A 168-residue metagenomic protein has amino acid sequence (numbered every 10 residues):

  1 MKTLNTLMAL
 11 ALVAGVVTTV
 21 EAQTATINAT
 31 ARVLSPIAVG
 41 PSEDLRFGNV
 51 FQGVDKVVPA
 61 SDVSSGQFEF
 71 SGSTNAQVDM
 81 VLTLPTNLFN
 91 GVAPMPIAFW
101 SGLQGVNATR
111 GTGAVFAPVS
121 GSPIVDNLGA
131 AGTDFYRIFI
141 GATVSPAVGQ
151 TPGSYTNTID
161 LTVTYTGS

Functional and structural regions predicted by a protein language model:
M1-T6, T18: Positively charged n-region of N-terminal signal peptides that target proteins for export
T3, L10, L128-A130: Generic detector of short alpha-helix boundary/capping microenvironments and adjacent low-complexity segments
M8-G15: Bacterial N-terminal signal peptides
A9, V81-L84, W100-G105: Short N-terminal helix-initiation segments at or just after the protein's N-terminus
V16-A22: Sec/Tat signal peptide C-region and signal peptidase I cleavage site
A22-A93, D126-S168: N-terminal small/polar-rich segments of proteins
F89-N127: Terminal beta-strand-rich extracellular "head" domains that mediate receptor/glycan or other ligand binding
